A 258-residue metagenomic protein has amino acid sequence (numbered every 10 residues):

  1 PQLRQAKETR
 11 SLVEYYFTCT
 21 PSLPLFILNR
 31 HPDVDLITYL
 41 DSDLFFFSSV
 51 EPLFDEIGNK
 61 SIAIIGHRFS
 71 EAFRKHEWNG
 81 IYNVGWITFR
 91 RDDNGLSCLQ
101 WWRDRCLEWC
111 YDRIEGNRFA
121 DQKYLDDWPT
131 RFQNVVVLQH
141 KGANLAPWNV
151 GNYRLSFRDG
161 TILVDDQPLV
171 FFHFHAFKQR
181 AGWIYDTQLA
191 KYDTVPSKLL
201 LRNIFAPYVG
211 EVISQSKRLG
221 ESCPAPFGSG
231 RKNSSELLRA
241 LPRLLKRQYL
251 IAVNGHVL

Functional and structural regions predicted by a protein language model:
P1-L258: Glycosyltransferase catalytic domains, chiefly GT-A lineage
